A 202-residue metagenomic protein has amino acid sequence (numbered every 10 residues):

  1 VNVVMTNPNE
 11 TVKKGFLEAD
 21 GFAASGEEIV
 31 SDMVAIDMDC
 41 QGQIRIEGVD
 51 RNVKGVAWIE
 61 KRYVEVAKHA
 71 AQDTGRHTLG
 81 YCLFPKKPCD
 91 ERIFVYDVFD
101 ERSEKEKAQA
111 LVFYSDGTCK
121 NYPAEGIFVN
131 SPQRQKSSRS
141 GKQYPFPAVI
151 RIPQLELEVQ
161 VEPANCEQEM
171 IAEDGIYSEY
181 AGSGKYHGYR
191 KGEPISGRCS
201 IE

Functional and structural regions predicted by a protein language model:
V1-E202: Structured soluble/peripheral alpha/beta segments that form catalytic or ligand/cofactor-binding pockets
